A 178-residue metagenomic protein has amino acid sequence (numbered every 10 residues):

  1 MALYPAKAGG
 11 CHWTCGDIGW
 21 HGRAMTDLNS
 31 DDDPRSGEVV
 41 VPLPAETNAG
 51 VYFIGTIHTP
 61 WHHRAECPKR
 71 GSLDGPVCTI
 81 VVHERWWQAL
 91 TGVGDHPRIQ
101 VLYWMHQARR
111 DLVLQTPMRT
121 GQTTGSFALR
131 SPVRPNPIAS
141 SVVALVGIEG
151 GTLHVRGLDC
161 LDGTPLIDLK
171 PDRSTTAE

Functional and structural regions predicted by a protein language model:
G19-V142, V146-E178: Glycine-rich, low-complexity intrinsically disordered segments
